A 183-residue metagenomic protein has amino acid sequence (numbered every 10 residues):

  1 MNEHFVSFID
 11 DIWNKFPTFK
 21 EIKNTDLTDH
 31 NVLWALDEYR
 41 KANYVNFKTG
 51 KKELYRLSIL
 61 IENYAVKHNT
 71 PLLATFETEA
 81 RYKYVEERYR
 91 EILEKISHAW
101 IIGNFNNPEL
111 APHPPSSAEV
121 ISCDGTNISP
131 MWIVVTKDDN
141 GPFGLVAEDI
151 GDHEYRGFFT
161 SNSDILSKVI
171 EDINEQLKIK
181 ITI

Functional and structural regions predicted by a protein language model:
N2-I183: PLD/PLD-like phosphodiesterase catalytic module centered on the HKD motif
